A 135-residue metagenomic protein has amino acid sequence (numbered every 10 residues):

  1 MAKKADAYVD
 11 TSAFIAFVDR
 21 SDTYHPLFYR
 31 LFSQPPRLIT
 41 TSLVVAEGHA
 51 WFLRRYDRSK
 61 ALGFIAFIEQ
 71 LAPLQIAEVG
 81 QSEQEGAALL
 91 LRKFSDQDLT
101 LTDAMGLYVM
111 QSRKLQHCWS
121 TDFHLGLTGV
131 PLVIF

Functional and structural regions predicted by a protein language model:
M1-K4, L107-F135: Acidic, PIN/NYN-like endoribonuclease modules and their adjacent C-terminal/linker elements
M1-T40, L53-A66, I134-F135: Short, well-structured N-terminal submotif of metal-dependent ribonuclease cores
T11, D103-A104: Conserved glycosyltransferase catalytic-site signature
F14, V45, L125-G126: A generic structural signal for short hydrophobic patches within well-formed alpha-helices
I15, H49, A88-L91: Amphipathic alpha-helical segments within well-ordered protein domains
S33-R37, L89-Q97: A short glycine/serine-rich beta->alpha loop
P35-L38, P73-Q75, K114-Q116: Short active-site oxyanion
A72-F94: Acidic catalytic patch
